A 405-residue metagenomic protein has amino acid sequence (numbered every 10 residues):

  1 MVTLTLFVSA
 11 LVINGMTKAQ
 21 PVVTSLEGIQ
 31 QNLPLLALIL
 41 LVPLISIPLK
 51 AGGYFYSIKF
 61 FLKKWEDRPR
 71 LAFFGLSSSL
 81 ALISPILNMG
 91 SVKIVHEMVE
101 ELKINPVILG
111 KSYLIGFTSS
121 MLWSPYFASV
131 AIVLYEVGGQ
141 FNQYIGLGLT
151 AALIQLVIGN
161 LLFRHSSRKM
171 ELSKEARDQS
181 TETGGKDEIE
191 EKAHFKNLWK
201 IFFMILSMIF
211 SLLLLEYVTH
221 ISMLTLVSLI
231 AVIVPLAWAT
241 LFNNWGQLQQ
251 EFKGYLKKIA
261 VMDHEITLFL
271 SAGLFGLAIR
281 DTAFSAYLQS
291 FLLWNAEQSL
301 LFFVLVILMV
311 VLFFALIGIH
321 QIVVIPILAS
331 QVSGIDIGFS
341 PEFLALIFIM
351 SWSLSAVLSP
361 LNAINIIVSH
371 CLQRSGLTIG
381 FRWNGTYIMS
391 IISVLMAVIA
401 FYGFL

Functional and structural regions predicted by a protein language model:
M1-P34, S173-A278: Hydrophobic transmembrane alpha-helices of multi-pass small-molecule transporters
M16-V23, F127, M208-L214, T267-A283 (+3 more regions): Hydrophobic alpha-helical transmembrane segments in multi-pass integral membrane proteins
K18-E100, Q249-I335: Membrane-embedded alpha-helical segments and adjacent helix-loop junctions characteristic of multi-pass solute
Q30-L41, S78, Y144-I158, E216-V234 (+1 more regions): Alpha-helical transmembrane segments
A51-F55, E66-L71, M98-G110, L134-N142 (+2 more regions): Juxtamembrane helix-boundary/capping and inter-helix hinge elements in multi-pass membrane proteins
S84-E100, N105-T181: Transmembrane-helix bundle segments that line or gate the permeation/cavity pathway in multi-pass membrane proteins
I115-T118, L122-P125, S129, Y144-G159 (+2 more regions): C-terminal transmembrane helix pair
S129-T150, S166-L214, N365-L405: Transmembrane alpha-helical segments and their short flanking loops that form helix-hairpins/helix-helix interfaces
